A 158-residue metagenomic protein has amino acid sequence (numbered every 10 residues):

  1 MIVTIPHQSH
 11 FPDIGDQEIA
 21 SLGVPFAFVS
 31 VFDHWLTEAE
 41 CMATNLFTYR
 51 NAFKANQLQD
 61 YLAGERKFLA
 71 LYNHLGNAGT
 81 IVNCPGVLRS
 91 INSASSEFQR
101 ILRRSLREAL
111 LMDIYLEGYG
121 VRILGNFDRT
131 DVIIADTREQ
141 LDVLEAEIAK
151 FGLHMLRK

Functional and structural regions predicted by a protein language model:
M1-D131, A135-K158: Structured alpha/beta or helical-core interaction and ligand-binding surfaces enriched in interleaved
